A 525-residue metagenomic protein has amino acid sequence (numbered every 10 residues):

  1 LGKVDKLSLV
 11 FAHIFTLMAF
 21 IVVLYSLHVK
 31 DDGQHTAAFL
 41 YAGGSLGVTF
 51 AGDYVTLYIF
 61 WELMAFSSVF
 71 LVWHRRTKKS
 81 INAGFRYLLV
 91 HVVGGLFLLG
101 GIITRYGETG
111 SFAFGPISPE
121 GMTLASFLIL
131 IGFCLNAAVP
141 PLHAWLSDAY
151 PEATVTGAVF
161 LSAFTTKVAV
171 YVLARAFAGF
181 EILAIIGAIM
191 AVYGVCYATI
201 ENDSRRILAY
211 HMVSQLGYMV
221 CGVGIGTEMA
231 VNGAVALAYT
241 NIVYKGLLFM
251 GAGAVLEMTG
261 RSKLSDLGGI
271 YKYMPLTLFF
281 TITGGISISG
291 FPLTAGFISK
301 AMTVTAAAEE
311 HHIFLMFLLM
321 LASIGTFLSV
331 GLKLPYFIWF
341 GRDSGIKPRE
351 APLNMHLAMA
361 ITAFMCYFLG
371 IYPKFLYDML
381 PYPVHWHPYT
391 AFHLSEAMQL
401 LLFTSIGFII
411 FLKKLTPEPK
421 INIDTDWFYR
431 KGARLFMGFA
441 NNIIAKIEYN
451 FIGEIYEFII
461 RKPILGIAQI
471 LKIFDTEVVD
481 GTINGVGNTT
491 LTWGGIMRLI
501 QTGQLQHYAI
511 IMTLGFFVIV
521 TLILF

Functional and structural regions predicted by a protein language model:
G2-F15, A125-F133, M316-I324, A391-F408: Hydrophobic alpha-helical transmembrane segments
T16-V23, L99-I102, V192, T362-Y367 (+1 more regions): Hydrophobic core of alpha-helical transmembrane segments in multi-pass integral membrane proteins
I21-D32, T36-L57, S67-N354, I371: Hydrophobic transmembrane alpha-helices and their helix-loop junctions in integral membrane proteins
V23, L334, S405-P417, I519-I523: Alpha-helical transmembrane segments
S287-M302, A363-Y382, Y456-I460: Alpha-helical transmembrane segments and their membrane-interface junctions in multi-pass membrane proteins
A351-T404: Hard-cation-handling environments
D378-H393, L415-F525: Aromatic-capped, Gly/Pro-kinked transmembrane alpha-helices
